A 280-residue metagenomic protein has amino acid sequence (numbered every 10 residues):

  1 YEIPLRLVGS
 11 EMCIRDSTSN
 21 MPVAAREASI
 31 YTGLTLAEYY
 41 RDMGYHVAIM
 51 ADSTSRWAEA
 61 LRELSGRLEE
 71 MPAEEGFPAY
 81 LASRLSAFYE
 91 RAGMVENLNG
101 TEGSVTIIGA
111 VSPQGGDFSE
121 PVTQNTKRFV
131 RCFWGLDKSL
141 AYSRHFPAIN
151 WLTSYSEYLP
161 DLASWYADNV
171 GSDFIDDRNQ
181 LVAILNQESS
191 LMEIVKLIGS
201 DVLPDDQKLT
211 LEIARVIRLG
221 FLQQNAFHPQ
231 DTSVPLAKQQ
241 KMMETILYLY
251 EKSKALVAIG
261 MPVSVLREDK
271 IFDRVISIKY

Functional and structural regions predicted by a protein language model:
Y1-G9, C13-I14: Single conserved hydrophobic/aromatic residue that forms the stacking wall/gate of nucleotide- or nucleobase-binding
S10, S19-V23: AAA+/P-loop NTPase substrate/partner-engagement loops
T18, T54: Conserved Walker B
V23, A58-E59: Extracytoplasmic/secreted cell-surface and envelope-processing proteins
V23-T35: Short glycine-rich substrate-engagement loop in P-loop NTPases that contacts/grips substrate
T35, Y39-D42, S55-W57, E63-Y280: Conserved catalytic/coupling modules of large nucleotide/cofactor-utilizing molecular machines
